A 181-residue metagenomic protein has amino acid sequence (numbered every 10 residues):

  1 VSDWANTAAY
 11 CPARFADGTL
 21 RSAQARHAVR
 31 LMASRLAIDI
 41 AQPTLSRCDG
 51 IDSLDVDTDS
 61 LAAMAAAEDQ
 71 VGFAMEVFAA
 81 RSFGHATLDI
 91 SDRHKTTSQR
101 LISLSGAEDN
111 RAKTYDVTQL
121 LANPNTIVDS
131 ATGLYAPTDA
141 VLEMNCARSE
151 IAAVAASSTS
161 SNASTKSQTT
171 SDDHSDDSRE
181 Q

Functional and structural regions predicted by a protein language model:
V1-Q181: All-alpha RGS (Regulator of G-protein Signaling) helical domain and cognate RGS-like helical scaffolds
